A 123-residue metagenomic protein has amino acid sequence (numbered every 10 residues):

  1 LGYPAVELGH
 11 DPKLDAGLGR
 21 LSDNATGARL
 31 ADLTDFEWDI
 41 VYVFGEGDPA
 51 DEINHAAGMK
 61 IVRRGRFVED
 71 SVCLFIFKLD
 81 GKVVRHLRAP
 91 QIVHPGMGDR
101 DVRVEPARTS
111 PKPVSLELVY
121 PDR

Functional and structural regions predicted by a protein language model:
G2-L33: N-terminal, charge-rich interaction modules
L8, L30, I53, L116-V119: Extended hydrophobic/Leu-rich segments
D15, G27, D35, T109-P113 (+1 more regions): Long, low-complexity intrinsically disordered regions enriched in Ser/Thr/Pro/Gly
S22-R88, I92: Mature extracytoplasmic domains of secretory-pathway proteins
I92-R123: C-terminal partner/receptor-binding element of secreted or periplasmic proteins
